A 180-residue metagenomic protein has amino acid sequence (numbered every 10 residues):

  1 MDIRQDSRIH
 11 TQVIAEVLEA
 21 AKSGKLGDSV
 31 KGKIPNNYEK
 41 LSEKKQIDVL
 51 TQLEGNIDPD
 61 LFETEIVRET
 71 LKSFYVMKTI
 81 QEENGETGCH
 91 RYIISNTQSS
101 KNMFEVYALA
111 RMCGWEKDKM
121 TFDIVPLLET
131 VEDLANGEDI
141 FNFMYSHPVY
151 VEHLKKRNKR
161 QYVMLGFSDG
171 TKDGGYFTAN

Functional and structural regions predicted by a protein language model:
M1-E83: Extended, charge-enriched "interface" segments that sit outside catalytic cores
L53-N180: Conserved alpha/beta-domain cores
